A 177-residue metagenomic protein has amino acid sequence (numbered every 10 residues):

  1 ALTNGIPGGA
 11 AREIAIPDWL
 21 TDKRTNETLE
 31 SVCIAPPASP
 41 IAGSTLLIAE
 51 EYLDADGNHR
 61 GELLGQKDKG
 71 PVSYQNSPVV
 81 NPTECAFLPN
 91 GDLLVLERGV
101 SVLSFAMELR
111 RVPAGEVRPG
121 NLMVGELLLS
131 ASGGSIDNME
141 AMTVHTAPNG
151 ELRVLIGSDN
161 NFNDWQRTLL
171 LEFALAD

Functional and structural regions predicted by a protein language model:
A1-D177: Sequence/structural signature of beta-propeller domains
